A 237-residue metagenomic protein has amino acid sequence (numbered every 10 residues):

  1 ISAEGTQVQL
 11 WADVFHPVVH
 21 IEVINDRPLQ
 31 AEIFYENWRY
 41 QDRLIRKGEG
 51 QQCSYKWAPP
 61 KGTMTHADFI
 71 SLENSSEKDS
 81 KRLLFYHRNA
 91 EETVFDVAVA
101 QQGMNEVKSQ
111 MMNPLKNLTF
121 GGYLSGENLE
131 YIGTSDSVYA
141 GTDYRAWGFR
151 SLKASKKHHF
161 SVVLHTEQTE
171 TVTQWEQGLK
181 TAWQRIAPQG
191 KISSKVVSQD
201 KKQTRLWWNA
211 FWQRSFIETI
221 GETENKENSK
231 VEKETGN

Functional and structural regions predicted by a protein language model:
I1-N237: Acidic/polar, glycine-enriched structural segments that form the non-catalytic walls/loops of the carbohydrate-binding
